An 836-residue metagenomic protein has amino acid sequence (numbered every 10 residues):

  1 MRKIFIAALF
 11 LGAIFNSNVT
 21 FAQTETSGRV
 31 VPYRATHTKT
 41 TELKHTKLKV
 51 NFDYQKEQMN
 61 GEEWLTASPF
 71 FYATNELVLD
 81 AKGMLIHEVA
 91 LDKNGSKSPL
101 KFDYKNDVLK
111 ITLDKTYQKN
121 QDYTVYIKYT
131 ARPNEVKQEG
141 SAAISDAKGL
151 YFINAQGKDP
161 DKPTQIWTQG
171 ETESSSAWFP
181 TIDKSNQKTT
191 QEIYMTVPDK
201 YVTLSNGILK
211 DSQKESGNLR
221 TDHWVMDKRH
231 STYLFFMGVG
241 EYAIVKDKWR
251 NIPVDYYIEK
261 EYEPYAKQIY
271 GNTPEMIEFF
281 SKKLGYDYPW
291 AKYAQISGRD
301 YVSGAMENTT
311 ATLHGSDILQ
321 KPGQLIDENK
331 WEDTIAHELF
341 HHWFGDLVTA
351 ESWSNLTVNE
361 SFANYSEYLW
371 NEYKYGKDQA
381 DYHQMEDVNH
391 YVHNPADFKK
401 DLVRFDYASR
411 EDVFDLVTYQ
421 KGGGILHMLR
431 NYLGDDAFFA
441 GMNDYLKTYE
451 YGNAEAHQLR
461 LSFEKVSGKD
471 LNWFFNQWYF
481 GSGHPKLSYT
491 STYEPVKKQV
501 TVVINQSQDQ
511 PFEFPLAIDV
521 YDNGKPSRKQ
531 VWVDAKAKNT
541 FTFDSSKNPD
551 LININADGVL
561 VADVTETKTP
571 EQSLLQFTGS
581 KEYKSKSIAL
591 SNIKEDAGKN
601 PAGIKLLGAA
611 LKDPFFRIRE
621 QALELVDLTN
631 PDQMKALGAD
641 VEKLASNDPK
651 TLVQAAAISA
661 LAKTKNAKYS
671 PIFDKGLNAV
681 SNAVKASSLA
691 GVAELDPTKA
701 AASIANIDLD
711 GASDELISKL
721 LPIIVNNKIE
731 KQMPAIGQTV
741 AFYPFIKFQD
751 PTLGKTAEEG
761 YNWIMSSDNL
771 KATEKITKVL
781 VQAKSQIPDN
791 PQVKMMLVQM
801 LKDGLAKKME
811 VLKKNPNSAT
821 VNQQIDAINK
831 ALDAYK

Functional and structural regions predicted by a protein language model:
M1-S27: Bacterial Sec-dependent N-terminal signal peptides
T20-A22, I86, D107, W224 (+1 more regions): Hydrophobic alpha-helical and helix-loop surface patches within well-folded domains that function as non-catalytic
A22-P289, L416, N431-L433, Y449: Acidic/His-enriched low-complexity segments
Q169, V197, R220, F340 (+5 more regions): Non-catalytic accessory/interaction domains
G558-A562, K586-G598, A609, R619-D632 (+7 more regions): Structural detector for internal amphipathic alpha-helices that build alpha-solenoid repeat scaffolds
E566-Q576, K599-L611, P631-A645, N666-N678 (+4 more regions): Amphipathic alpha-helical scaffolding segments comprising HEAT/armadillo-like alpha-solenoid repeats
F577-Y583, L611-R617, L644-L652, L677-A683 (+4 more regions): Short coil turns that connect the paired helices of HEAT/ARM alpha-solenoid repeats
M809, K813-K836: Eukaryotic acidic, Ser/Thr-rich intrinsically disordered low-complexity regions
